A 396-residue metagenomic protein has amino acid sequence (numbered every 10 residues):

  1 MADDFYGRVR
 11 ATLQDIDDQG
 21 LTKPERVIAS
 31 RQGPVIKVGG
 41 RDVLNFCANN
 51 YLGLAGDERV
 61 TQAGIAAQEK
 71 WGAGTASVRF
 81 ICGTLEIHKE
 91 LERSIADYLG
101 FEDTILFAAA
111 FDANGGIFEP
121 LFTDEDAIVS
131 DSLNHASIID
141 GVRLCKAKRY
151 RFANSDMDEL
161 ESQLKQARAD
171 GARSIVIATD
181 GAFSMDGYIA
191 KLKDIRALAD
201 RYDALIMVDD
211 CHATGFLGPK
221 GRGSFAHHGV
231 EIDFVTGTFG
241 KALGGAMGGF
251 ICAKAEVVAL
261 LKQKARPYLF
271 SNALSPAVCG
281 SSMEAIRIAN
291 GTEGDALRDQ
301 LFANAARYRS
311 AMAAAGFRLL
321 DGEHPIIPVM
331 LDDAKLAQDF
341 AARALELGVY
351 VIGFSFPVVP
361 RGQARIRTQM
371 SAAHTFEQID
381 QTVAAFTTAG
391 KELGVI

Functional and structural regions predicted by a protein language model:
G7-A11, D15-A73, A204: N-terminal "arm"/small-domain region of PLP-dependent enzymes with the aminotransferase-like
E58, Q62-A66, K70, R93 (+3 more regions): PLP-dependent enzyme catalytic core of the Aspartate aminotransferase-like
Q62, A66-A110: Conserved N-terminal alpha-helix of the aminotransferase class I/II PLP-enzyme fold
I117-A136: Conserved PLP-anchoring active-site segment centered on the Schiff-base-forming lysine
Y150, N154-V208: Active-site phosphate-binding strand-loop segment of PLP-dependent enzymes
K220, H228-L260: Active-site PLP attachment segment
G280-A296, S310-A314: Amphipathic alpha-helix from the class-I
D295-A306, A313-G348, V358, G362-Q363 (+1 more regions): Conserved PLP-binding catalytic core of the aspartate aminotransferase-like
